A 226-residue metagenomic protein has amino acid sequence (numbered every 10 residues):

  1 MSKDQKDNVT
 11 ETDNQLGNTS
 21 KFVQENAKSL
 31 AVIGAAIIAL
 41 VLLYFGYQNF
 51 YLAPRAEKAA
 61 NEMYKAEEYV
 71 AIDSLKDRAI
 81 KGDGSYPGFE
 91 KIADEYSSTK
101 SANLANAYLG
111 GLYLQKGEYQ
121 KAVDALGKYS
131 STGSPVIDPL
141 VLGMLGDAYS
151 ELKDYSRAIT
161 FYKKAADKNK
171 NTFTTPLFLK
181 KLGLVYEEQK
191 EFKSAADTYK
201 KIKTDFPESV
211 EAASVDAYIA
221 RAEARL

Functional and structural regions predicted by a protein language model:
M1-A36: N-terminal positive-inside, membrane-proximal cytosolic segments immediately preceding the first
L75-K76, G82, Y119, Y155 (+1 more regions): TPR-repeat structural position
E95-A102, K116, S131-P139, A166-T175 (+1 more regions): Short solvent-exposed coil/turn linkers within tandem alpha-helical repeat scaffolds
